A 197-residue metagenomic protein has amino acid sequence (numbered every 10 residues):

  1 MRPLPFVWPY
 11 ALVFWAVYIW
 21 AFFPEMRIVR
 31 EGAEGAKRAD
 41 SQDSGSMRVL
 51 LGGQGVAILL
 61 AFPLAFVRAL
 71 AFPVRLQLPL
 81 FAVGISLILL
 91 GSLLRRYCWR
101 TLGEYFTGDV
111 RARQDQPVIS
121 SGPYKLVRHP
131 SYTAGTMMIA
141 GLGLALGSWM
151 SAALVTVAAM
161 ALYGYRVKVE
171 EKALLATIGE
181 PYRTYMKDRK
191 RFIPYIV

Functional and structural regions predicted by a protein language model:
M1-R113, P117-S120, M138-V197: Membrane-anchoring alpha-helices and their flanking helix-loop junctions
S121, K125-T133: Histidine-centered phosphotransfer motif of kinases
